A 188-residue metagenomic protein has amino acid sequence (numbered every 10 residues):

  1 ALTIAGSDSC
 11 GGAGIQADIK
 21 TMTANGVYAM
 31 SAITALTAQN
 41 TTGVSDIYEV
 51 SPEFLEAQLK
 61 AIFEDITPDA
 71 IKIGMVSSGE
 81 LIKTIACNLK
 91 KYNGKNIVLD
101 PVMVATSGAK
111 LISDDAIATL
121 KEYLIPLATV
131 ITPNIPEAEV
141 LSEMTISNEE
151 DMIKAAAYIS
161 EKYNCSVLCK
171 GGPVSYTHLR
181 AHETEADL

Functional and structural regions predicted by a protein language model:
A1-T3, T23-L99, M103-T106: Conserved N-terminal subdomain of the carbohydrate kinase-like
I4-T23: Glycine/serine-rich anion-binding loops at beta->alpha junctions that coordinate negatively charged ligand groups
Y28, V130, S166: Residue-level detector of anion-binding/catalytic polar loops
T67, N93, L127, K162-N164: Short loop/turn motifs at secondary-structure junctions
I73, S78-K154, C169: Conserved beta-alpha-beta core of the PfkB/ribokinase-like small-molecule kinase fold
Y158-I159: Basic phosphate/pyrophosphate-binding loop/patch that engages nucleotide-derived ligands
T177-T184: Conserved small/polar residues in nucleotide/adenosyl-binding loops
